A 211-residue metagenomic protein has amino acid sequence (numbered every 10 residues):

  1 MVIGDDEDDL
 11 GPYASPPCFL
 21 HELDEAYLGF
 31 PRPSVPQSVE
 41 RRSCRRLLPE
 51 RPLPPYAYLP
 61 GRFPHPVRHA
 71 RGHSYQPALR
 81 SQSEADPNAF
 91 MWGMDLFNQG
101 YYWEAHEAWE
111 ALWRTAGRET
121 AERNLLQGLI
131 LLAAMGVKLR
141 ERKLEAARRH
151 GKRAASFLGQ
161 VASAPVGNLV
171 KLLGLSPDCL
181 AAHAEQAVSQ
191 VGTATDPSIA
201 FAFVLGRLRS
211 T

Functional and structural regions predicted by a protein language model:
V2-D6: Short, intrinsically disordered low-complexity segments enriched in Ser/Thr with adjacent Pro
D8-L10: Short linear/disordered segments characteristic of secreted peptide precursors and small low-complexity proteins
P17-G117, Q160-T211: N-terminal alpha-helical interaction modules that lie
S83, R123-L125: Residue signature of alpha-solenoid helical repeat architecture, marking inter-repeat boundaries and helix-start
L144-A162: TPR/TPR-like (Sel1-like) alpha-helical repeat modules
